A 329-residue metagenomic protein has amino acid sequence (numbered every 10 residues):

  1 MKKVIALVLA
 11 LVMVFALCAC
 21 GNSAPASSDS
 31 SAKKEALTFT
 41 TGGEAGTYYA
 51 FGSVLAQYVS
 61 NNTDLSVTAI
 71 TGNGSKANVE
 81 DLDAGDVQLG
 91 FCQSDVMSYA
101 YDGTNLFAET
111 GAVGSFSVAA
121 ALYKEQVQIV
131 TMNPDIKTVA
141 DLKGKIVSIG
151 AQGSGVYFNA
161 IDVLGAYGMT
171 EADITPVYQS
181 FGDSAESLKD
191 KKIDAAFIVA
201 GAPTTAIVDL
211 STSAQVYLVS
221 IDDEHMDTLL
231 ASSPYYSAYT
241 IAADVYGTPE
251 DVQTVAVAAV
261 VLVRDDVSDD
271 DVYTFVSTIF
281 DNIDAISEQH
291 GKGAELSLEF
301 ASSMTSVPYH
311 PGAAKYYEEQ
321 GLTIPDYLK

Functional and structural regions predicted by a protein language model:
M1-L37: Short, low-complexity disordered leader/linker segments with a strong preference for bacterial N-terminal type II
K34, D64, G74-A77, A84 (+4 more regions): Extracytoplasmic
K34-N61, S66, K124-D190, S303 (+1 more regions): Bilobed "Venus flytrap"/periplasmic-binding protein-like clamshell domains and structurally analogous long
S53, K76-Q88, D162, G182-D194 (+1 more regions): Short helices/loops that flank or line small-molecule/ion binding pockets
V87-Y123, T204: Acidic, polar ligand-binding/catalytic clefts
S94-V96, G103-F107, E171-L262, D266-V267: Pocket-lining segment of extracytoplasmic ligand-binding domains
I146-D162, P234-S306: Ligand-binding clefts/hinges and TM-proximal coupling segments of bilobed small-molecule sensing domains
D183, D190, A200-S213, L218 (+2 more regions): An extracytoplasmic/periplasmic, membrane-proximal ligand-sensing/linker region
